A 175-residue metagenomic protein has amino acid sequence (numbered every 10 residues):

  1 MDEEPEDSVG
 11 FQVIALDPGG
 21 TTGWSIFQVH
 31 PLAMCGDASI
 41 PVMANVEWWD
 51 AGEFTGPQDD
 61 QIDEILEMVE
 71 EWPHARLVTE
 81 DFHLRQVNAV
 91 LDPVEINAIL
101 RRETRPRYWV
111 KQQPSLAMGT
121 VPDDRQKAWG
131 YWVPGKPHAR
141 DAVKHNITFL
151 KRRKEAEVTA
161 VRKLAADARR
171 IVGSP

Functional and structural regions predicted by a protein language model:
M1-P175: Phosphate- and other anionic-substrate recognition elements at nucleic-acid/protein interfaces
